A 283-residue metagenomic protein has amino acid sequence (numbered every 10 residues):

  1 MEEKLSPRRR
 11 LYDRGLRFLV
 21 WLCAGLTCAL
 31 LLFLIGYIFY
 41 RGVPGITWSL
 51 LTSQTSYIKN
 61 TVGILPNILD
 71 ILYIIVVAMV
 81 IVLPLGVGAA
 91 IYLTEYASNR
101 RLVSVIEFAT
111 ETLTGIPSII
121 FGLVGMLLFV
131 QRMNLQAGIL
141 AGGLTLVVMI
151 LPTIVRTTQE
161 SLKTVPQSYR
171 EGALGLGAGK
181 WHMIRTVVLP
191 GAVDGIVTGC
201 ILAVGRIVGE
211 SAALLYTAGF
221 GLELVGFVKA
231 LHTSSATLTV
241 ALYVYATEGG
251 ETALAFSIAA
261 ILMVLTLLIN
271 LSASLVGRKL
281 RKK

Functional and structural regions predicted by a protein language model:
E2-L22, I38-A78, N99, V244-A253: Periplasmic/extracellular loop-to-transmembrane helix junction in inner-membrane transport proteins
T55-V62, L214-M263: Interhelical loop and adjacent transmembrane-helix boundary motif in polytopic membrane transport permeases
L69, Y73-I81, L85, A89 (+4 more regions): Hydrophobic alpha-helical transmembrane segments of multipass integral membrane proteins, especially permease/channel
A78-T110, L123, A273-K279: Transmembrane-helix boundary motif in ABC transporter permease subunits
M79, T158, K180-A218: Transmembrane alpha-helices
E111-V147: Generic hydrophobic transmembrane alpha-helix motif, especially the helices
P117, L176-G177, P190: Glycine/proline-centered hinge or cleavage motifs at structural transition points of membrane proteins
Q159, K163, I201, V240-K283: C-terminal transmembrane helix and the adjacent membrane-cytosol boundary/short C-terminal tail of inner/organellar
